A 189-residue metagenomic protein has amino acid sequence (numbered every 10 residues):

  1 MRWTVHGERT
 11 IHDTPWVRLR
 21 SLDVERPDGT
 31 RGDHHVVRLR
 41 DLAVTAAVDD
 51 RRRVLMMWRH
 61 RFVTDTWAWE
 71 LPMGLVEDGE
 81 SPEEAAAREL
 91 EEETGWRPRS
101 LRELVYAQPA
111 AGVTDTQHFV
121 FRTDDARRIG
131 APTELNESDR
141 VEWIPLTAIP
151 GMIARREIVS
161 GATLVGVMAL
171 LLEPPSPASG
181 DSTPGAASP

Functional and structural regions predicted by a protein language model:
M1-R9: A short, amphipathic edge element
E8-V44, D50: Acidic, metal-coordinating catalytic segment for phosphate/diphosphate chemistry, firing primarily on the Nudix
T10-P15, F62, A107-F119, P175: Acidic pyrophosphate-coordinating catalytic loop
R18-L22, W67, Q117-F119: Short beta-strand micro-motifs in enzyme catalytic cores
G32, D41-V44, D49, L75-A162: Unchanged
L42-T66, E70-M73: A glycine-rich, hydrophobic loop/mini-helix early in the fold
G151-P189: Long hydrophobic alpha-helical segments typical of transmembrane helices together with their membrane-interfacial
